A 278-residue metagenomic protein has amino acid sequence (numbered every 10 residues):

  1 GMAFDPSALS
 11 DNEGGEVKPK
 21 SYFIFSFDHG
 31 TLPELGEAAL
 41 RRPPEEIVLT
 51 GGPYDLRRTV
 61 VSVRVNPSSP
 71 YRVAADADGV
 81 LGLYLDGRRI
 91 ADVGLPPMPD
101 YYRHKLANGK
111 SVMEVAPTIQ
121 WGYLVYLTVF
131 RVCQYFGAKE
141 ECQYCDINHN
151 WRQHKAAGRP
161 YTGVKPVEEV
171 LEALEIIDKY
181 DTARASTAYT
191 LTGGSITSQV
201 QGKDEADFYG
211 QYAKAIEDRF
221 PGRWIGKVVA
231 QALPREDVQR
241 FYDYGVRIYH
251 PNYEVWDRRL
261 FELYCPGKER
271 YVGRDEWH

Functional and structural regions predicted by a protein language model:
G1-C133: Flexible, acidic/Gly-rich N-terminal and inter-domain linker regions that tether and position cofactor-handling modules
G94-L95, F136-K139, Q201-D204: Short, conserved acidic/polar surface loops in the N-terminal third of protein domains
V112-A116, Q120-Y123, L127-T128, E141 (+2 more regions): Extended alpha-helical interaction modules
P117-I119, Q134-A138, D178-A185: Short glycine/proline-enriched loop/turn "hinge" motifs that connect secondary-structure elements and lie
T128-W151: Local cysteine-cluster metal-coordination motifs and their immediate loop/turn environment, predominantly Fe-S cluster
D146-D237, F241-H278: Core AdoMet radical
